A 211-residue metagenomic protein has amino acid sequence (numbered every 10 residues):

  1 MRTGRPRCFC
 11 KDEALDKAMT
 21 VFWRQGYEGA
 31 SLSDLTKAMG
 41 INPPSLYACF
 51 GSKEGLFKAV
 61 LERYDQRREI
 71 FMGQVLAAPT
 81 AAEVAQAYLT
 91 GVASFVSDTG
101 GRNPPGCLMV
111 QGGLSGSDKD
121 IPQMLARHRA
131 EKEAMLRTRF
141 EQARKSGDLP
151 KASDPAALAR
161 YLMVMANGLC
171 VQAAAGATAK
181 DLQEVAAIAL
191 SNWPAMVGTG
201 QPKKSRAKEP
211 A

Functional and structural regions predicted by a protein language model:
M1-F9, T199-A211: N-terminal intrinsically disordered/low-complexity leader segments
R2, E13, K17, V21-G55 (+1 more regions): Helix-turn-helix
K11-D12, L32, E54, K58 (+7 more regions): Short, structured helix-loop boundary elements
A59, G73-P105, P155-L162, K203-K204: Hydrophobic alpha-helical connector segments
E62-R68: Short, basic, alpha-helical segments at the C-terminal edge of helix-turn-helix-like DNA-binding modules
G91, P105-Q111, S115, S153-Q172 (+1 more regions): Hydrophobic alpha-helical segments that form the core of small-molecule binding pockets and/or dimer interfaces
F95-T99, Q142, L162-K180, N192-P202: Amphipathic C-terminal alpha-helical segment
K119-K145, A157, A187, S191: Amphipathic alpha-helical packing segments from all-alpha helical-bundle domains
